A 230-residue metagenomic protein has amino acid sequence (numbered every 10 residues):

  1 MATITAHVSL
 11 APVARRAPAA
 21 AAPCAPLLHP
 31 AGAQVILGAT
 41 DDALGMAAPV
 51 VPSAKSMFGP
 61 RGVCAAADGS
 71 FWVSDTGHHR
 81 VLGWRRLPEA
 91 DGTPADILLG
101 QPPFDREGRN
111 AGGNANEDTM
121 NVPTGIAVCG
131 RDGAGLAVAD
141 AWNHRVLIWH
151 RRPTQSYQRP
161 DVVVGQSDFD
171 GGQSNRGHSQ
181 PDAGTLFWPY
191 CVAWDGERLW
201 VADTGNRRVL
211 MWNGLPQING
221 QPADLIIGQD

Functional and structural regions predicted by a protein language model:
M1-P26, P52-A54, G59, A65 (+1 more regions): Intrinsic N-terminal pre-sequences and regulatory tails
P18-G59, L87-T124, R152-W188, L215-D230: Gly/Pro-rich loop segments of beta-rich domains
A66, C129-R131, D195: Structural WD40 beta-propeller signal
S70-V73, G135-V138, R198-V201: Conserved beta-propeller blade signature
T76-G77, R86, R131, A141-W142 (+3 more regions): Short loop/turn segments immediately following the C-termini of beta-strands
H79-V81, H144-V146, R208-V209: Structural signal for beta-propeller blades
